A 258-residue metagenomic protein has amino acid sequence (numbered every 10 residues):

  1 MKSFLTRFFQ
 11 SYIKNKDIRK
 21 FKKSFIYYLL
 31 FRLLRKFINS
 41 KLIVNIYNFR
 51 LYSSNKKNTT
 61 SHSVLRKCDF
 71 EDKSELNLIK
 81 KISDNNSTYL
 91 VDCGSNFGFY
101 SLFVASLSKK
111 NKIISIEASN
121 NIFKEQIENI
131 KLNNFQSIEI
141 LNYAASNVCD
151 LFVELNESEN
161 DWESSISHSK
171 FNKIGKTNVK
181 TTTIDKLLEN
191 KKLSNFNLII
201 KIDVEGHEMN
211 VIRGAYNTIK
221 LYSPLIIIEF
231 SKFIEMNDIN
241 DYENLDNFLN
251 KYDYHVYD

Functional and structural regions predicted by a protein language model:
M1-N129, N133, E189-L193: S-adenosyl-L-methionine
R35-S40, D150-L151, N250-K251: A short, compositionally biased
Y47-L76, Q136, L141-K191: Glycine-rich adenosyl-binding loop in Rossmann-like folds that engage adenosine-containing cofactors
D72-E75, F97, K180, V211 (+1 more regions): Amphipathic coiled-coil/heptad-repeat helices and related helical stalk/stem segments that mediate oligomerization
T88, S108-S115, K186-D258: Conserved acidic-Pro-Pro-aromatic motif
S95-F97, N120, A145-N147, V204-G206 (+1 more regions): Short, glycine/acidic-enriched loop or turn micro-motifs at the edges of active sites
F99-L102, K124, D150, M209-R213: Short N-terminal helix/helix-N-cap motif within the alpha/beta-hydrolase-1
K131-N133, N156-D161, Y242-F248: Short, hinge-like loop/turn segments at secondary-structure boundaries
